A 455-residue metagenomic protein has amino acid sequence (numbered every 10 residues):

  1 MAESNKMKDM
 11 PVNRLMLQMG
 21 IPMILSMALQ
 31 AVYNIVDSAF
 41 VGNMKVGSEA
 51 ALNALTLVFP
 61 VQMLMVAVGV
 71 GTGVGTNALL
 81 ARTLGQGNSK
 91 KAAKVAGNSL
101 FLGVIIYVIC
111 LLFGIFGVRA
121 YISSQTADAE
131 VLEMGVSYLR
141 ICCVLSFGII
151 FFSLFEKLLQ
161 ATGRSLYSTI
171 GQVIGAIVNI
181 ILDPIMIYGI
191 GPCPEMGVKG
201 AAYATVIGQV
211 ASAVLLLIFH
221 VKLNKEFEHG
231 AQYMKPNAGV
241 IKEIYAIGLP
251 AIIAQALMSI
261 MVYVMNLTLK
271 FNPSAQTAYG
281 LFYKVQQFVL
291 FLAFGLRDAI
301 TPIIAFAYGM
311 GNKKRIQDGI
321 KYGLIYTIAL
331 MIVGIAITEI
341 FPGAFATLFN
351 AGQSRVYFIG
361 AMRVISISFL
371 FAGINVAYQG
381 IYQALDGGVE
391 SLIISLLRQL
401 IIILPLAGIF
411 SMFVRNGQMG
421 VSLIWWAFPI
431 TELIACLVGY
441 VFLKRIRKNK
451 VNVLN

Functional and structural regions predicted by a protein language model:
M1-G20, L80-F147, C193-L249, I304-S368 (+1 more regions): Short alpha-helical transmembrane segments in multi-pass integral membrane proteins
M7-A39, N43-G47, P60-G75, L79 (+6 more regions): N-terminal transmembrane alpha-helices
Q18-D37, I141, G175, G208-S212 (+3 more regions): Transmembrane helical elements of multi-pass membrane transporters/channels
M23, M27, A39, A78 (+16 more regions): Transmembrane alpha-helix boundary and packing residues in multipass membrane permease domains and related
A28, V32-N53, I122-A129, I185-M196 (+5 more regions): Helix-terminus/linker motif at the lipid-water interface of multi-pass membrane proteins
E49-P60, G135, L139, P273-F288 (+2 more regions): Small-residue hotspots at the loop-to-helix junctions and early N-terminal turns of transmembrane alpha-helices
L52-L112, I149-S168, A278-P342, A372-D386 (+1 more regions): Small-residue-rich hydrophobic transmembrane alpha-helices
G73, C142-Q160, S168-A176, A201-L216 (+4 more regions): Short runs within selected transmembrane alpha-helices of multi-pass transporters and secretion channels
